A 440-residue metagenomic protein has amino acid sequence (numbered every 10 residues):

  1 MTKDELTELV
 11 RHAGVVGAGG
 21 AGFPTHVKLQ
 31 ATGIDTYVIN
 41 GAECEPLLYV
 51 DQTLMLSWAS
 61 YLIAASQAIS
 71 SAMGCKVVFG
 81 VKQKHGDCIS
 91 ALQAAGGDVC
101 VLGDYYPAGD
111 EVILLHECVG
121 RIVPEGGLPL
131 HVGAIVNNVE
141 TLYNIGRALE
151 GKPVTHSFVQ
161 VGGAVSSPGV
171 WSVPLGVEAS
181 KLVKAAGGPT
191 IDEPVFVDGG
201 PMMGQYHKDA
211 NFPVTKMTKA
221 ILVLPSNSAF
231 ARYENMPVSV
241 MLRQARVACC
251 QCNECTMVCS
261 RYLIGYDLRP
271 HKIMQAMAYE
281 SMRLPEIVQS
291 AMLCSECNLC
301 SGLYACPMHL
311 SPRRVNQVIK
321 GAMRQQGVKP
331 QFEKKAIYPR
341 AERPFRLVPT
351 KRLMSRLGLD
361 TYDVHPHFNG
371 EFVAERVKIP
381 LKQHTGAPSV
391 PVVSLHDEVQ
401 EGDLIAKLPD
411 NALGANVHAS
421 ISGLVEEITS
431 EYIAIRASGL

Functional and structural regions predicted by a protein language model:
I39-D51, V165: Gly-rich Lys/Arg/Thr-decorated short loops/hinges at beta-loop-alpha junctions or inter-strand turns that position
K76-K181, A185-D192, G200-P201: Hydrophobic alpha-helical positions that pack around
G120-G127, N138, P330-E371, I433-G439: Extended boundary segments
L224-R246, T256, R261-P339, A374: Ferredoxin-type iron-sulfur electron-transfer modules in oxidoreductases and energy-metabolism complexes
P366-A387, K407, G414-A419: Short beta-strand-turn/beta-hairpin segments enriched in glycine/proline and small hydrophobics that form edge-strand
S389-E398, G402: Short histidine-centered loop motifs in beta-beta connectors
Q400-G414, Y432-A434: Short hydrophobic beta/alpha edge segments that flank linear recognition/processing sites
G423-V425: Conserved hydrophobic positions within beta-strands
